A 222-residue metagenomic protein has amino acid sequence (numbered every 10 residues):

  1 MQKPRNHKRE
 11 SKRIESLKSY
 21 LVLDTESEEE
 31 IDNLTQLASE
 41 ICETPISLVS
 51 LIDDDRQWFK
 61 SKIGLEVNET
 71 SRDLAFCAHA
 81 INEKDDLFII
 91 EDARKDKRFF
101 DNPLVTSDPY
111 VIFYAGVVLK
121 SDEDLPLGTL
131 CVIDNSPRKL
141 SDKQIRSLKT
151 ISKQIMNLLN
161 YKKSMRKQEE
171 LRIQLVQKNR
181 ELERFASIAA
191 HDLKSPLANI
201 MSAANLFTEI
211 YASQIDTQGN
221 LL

Functional and structural regions predicted by a protein language model:
M1-S71: Intrinsically disordered, low-complexity terminal regulatory regions
R56-K62, V67-I112: Regulatory sensory and allosteric helical modules in signal-transduction proteins and certain transcription factors
I112-E123: A short, aliphatic-rich beta-strand micro-motif
L140-N157: Amphipathic alpha-helical "output/dimerization" segments
Y161-S164, Q168-L171, L175, L182: Heptad-repeat alpha-helical coiled-coil signal-transmission segments
F207-G219: Short acidic helix/loop segment immediately C-terminal to the autophosphorylated histidine in two-component histidine
